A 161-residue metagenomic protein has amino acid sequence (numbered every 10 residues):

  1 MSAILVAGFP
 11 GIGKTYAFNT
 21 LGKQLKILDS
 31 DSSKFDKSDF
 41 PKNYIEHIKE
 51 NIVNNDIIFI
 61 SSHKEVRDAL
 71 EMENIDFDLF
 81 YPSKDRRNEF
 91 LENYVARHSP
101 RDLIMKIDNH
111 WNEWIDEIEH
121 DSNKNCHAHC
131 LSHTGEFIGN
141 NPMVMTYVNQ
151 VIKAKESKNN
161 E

Functional and structural regions predicted by a protein language model:
S2-G22: Glycine-rich phosphate-binding P-loop
A3-A7, K26-L28, S32-S33, W111-H120 (+1 more regions): Long, low-complexity, Lys/Arg-enriched
A7-P10, S32, I60-K64, P82 (+1 more regions): Structural motif
G13-T15, E65-A69, R87: Short, well-ordered alpha-helical microsegments
Q24-D78: Conserved nucleotide-sensing/catalytic segment adjacent to the nucleotide-binding pocket in NTP-handling enzymes
K34, I75-D76, D108, V144-I152: C-terminal regulatory/interaction module of P-loop NTP-utilizing enzymes
E73-D121: A glycine- and Lys/Arg-enriched "phosphate-lid" helix/loop adjacent to the NTP-binding pocket of small-molecule kinases
E117-E161: NTP-dependent small-molecule kinase module
